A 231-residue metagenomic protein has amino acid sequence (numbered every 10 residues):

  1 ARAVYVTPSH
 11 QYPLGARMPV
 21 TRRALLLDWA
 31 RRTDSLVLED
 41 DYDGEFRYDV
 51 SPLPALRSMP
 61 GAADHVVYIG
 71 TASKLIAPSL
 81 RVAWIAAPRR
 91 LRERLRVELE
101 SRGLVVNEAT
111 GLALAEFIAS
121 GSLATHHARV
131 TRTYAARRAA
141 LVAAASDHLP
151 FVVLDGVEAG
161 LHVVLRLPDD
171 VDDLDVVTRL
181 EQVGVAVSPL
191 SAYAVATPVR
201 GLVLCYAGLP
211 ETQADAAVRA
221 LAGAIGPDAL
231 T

Functional and structural regions predicted by a protein language model:
A1-V20: PLP-dependent aminotransferase-like
P8-Y12, K74, L209: Short glycine-rich anion-binding loops that position phosphate/pyrophosphate groups of nucleotides and phosphorylated
A16-L36, D43-L75: Active-site pre-lysine segment of PLP-dependent enzymes
V37, V97, L114, A144 (+3 more regions): A generic "structured core" feature
A62, Y68-R132: Conserved core segment of the aminotransferase class I/II
A87, V164-D170, A186-G226: Conserved PLP-binding active-site segment of the aspartate aminotransferase-like
A115, T133-V142, V152-R166, D173-R179: Conserved glycine-rich beta-strand-loop-beta hairpin in the small C-terminal domain of fold type I
